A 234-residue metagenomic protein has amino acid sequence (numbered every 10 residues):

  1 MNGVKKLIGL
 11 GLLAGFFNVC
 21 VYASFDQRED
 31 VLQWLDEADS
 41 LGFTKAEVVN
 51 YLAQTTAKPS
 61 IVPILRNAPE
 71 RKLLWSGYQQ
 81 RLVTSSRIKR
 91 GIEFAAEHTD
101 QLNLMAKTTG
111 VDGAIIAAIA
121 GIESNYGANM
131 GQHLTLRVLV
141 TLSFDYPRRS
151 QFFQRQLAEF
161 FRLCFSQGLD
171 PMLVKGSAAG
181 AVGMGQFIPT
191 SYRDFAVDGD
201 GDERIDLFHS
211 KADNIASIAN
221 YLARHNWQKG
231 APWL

Functional and structural regions predicted by a protein language model:
M1-Q154, E159-K175, G180, T190-L234: Cell-wall glycan-active module
Q186: Functionally critical loop-and-helix segments that line ligand-binding/catalytic clefts of soluble enzyme domains
